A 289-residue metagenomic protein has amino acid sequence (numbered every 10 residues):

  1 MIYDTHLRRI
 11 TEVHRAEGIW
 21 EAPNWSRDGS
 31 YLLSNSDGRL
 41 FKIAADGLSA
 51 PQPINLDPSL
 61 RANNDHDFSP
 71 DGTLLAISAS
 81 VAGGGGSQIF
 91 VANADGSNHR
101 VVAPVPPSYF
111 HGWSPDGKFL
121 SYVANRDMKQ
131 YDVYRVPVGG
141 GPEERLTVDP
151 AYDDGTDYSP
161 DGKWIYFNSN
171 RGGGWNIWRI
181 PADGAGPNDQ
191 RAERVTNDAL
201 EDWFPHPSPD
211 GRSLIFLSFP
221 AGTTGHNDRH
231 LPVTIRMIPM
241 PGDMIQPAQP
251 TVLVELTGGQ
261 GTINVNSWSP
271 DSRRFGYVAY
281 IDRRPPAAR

Functional and structural regions predicted by a protein language model:
M1-R289: Sequence signature of WD/YWTD-type beta-propeller architectures
